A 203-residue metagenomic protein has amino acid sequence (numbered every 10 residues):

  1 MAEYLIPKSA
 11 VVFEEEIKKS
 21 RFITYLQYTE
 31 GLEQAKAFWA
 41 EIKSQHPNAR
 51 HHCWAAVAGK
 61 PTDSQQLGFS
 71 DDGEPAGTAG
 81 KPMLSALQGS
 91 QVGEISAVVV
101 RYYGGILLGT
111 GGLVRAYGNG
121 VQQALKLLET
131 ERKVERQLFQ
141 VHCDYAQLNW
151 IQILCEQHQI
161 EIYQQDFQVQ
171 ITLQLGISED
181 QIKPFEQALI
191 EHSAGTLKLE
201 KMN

Functional and structural regions predicted by a protein language model:
M1-G77, E200-M202: C-terminal regulatory domains involved in ligand/effector binding and gene-expression control
Q45-A49, H158-I162, I190-K198: A common structural junction motif
A79-L127: Active-site beta-strand/loop microenvironment that shapes enzyme catalytic pockets
E129-Y145, L173-L175: Short glycine-/aliphatic-rich beta-strand segments at the starts of folded cytosolic domains
V141-I160: Short amphipathic alpha-helix segments
I151-Q157, P184-S193: Short amphipathic alpha-helices in soluble, non-transmembrane regions that often serve as interface/regulatory elements
F167-V169: N-terminal positively charged helical leader segments and presequences
L175-I182: Terminal, non-globular segments
